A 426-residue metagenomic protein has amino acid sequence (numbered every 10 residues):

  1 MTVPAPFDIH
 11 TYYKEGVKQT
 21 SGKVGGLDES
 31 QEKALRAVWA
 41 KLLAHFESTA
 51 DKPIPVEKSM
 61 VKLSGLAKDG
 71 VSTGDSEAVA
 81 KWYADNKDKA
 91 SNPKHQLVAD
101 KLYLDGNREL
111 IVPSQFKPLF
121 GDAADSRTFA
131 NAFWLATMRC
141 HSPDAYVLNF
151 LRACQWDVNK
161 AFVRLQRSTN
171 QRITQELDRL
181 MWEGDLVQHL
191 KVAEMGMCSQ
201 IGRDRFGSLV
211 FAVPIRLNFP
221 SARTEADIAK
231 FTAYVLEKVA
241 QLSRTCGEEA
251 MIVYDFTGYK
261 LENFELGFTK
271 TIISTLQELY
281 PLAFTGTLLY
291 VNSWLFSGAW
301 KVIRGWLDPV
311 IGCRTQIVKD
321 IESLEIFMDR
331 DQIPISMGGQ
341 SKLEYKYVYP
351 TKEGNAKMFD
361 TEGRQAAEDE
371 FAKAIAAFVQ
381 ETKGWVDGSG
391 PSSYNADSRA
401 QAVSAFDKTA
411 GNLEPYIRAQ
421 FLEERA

Functional and structural regions predicted by a protein language model:
M1-A426: Basic, amphipathic alpha-helical/coil surface patches used to engage anionic, phosphate-bearing ligands and membranes
